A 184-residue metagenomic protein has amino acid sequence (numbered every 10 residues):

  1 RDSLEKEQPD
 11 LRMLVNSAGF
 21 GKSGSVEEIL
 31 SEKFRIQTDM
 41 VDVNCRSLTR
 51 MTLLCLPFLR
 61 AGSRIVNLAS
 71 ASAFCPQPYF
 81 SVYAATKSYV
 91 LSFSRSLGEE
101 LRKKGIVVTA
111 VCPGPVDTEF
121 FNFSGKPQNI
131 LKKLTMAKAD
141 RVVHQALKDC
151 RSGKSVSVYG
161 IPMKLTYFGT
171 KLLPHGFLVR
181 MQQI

Functional and structural regions predicted by a protein language model:
R1-D10: Conserved amphipathic alpha-helix within the SDR
G21-T38, Y79: Conserved mid-core segment of classical short-chain dehydrogenase/reductases
T52, T86: Active-site helix of classical SDR
F58, C75, S96-I106: Active-site-adjacent segment of SDR/Rossmann-fold oxidoreductases
S70: Residue(s) in the substrate-gating loop at a strand-loop-helix junction that position the organic substrate next
A110, I130-Y167: C-terminal helical subdomain
P113-F123, P127-N129: Short, flexible catalytic-loop segment of classical short-chain dehydrogenase/reductase
